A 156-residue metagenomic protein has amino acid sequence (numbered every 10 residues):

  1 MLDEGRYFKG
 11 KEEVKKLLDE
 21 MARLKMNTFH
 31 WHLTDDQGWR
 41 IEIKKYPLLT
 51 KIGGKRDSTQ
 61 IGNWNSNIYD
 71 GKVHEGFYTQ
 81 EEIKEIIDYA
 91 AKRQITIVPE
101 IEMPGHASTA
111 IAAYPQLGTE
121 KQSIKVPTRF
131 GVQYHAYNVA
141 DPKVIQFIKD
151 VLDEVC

Functional and structural regions predicted by a protein language model:
M1-E13, Y134-K143: Active-site mouth loops of central-metabolism enzymes
D3-D36: A conserved hydrophobic secondary-structure block that centers on an alpha-helix together with its immediately flanking
R6, L33-Q37, K45, I101-A107 (+1 more regions): Active-site-proximal loop/turn and secondary-structure-junction residues that shape catalytic pockets, frequently
Y7-F8, F29, F77, F130 (+2 more regions): Phenylalanine-focused residue identity feature
K9-V14, F77-E82, Q146-D150: Short, glycine/acidic-rich beta->alpha junctions
L24-F29, I83-P104, H135-C156: An active-site-proximal structural segment forming one wall of the substrate-binding cleft that immediately precedes
W31-H32, T50, G54-D57, V98-E100: Non-cysteine beta-strand/loop elements that form the S-adenosyl-L-methionine
Q37-K92, T109-P142: Aromatic- and acidic-residue-enriched carbohydrate-binding clefts of CAZyme catalytic domains
